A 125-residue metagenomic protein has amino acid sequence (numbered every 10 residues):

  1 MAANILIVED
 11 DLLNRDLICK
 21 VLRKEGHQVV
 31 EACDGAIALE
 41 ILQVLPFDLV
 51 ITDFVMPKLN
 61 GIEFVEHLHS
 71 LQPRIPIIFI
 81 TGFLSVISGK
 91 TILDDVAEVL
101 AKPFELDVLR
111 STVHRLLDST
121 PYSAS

Functional and structural regions predicted by a protein language model:
E9: Conserved acidic carboxylate
D16-K24: Charged docking surfaces used in two-component/phosphorelay signaling
C19, F104-L116, P121: C-terminal output helix
G26-C33, I41: Short hydrophobic/Thr-rich beta-strand motif most characteristic of the beta2 strand and flanking loop of CheY-like
D34-I37, N60-E63: Acidic catalytic/metal-coordinating carboxylates
L45-I51: Active-site beta3 strand of CheY-like receiver
M56: Receiver (REC) domain active-site loop signature in two-component systems and cognate sites in sensor histidine kinases
